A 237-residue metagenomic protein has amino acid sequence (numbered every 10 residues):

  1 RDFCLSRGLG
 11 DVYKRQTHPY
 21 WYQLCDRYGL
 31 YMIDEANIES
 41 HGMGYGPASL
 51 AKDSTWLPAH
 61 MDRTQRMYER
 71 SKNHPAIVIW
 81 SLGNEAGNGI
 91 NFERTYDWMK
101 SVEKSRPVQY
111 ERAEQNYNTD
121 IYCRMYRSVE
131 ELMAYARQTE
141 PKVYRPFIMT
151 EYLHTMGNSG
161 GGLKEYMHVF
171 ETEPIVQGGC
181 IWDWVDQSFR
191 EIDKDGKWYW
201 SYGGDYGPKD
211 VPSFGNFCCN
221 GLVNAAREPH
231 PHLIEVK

Functional and structural regions predicted by a protein language model:
R1, R7-K237: Extended substrate-binding grooves/exosites of carbohydrate-active enzymes
